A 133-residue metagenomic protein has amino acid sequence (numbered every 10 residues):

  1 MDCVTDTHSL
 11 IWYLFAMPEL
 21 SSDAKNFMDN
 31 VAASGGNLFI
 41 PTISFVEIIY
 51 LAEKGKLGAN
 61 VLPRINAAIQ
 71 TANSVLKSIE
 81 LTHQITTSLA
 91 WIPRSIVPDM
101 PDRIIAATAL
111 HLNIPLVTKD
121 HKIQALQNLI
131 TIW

Functional and structural regions predicted by a protein language model:
M1-I40, K56-A67, K122, L126: Short, well-structured N-terminal submotif of metal-dependent ribonuclease cores
S9, S44-F45, I85, I104-I105 (+1 more regions): Alpha-helix capping/helix-boundary segments
I11-Y13, I49-L51, T87-A90: A short acidic, helix-capping loop that chelates divalent metal ions and anchors anionic groups
A16-M17, L51-K54, I92, L129-I130: Residue-level signal for well-ordered alpha-helical positions
I40-P41, L81: Short glycine/serine/threonine-enriched helix-capping/active-site loop that flanks the nucleotide-sugar donor pocket
N73-K119: Active-site neighborhoods of divalent-metal-dependent phosphate/nucleic-acid chemistry enzymes
